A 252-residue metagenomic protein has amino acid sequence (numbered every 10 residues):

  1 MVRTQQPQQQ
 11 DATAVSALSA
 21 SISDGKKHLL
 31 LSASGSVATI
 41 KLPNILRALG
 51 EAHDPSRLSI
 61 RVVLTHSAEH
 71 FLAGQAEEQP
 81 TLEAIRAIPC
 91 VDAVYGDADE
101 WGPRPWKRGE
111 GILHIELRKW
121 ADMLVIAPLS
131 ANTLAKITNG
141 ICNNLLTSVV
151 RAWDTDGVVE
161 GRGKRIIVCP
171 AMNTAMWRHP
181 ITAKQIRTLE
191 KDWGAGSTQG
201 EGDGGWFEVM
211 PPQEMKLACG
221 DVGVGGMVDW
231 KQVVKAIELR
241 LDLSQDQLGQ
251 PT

Functional and structural regions predicted by a protein language model:
M1-R165, N173-T252: A cross-family phosphate/adenosyl-ligand binding-site feature
